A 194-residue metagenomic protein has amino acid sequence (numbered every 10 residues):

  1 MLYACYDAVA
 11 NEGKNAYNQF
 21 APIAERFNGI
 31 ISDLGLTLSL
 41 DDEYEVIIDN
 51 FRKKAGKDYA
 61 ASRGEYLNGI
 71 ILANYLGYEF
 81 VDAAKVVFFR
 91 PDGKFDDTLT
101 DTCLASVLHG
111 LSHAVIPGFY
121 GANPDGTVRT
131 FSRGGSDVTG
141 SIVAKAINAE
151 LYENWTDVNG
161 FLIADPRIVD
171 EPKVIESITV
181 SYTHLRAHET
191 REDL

Functional and structural regions predicted by a protein language model:
M1-E189: Nucleotide/pyrophosphate-binding catalytic subdomain
E192-L194: N-terminal low-complexity segments that are often proline-rich with Ser/Thr-Pro
